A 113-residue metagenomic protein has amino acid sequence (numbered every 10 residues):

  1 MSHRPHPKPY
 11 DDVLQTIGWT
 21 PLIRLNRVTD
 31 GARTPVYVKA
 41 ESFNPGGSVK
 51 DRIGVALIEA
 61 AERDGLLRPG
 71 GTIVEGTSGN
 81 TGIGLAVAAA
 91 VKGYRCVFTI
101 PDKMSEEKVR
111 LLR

Functional and structural regions predicted by a protein language model:
M1-R113: PLP-dependent amino-acid enzyme catalytic core
